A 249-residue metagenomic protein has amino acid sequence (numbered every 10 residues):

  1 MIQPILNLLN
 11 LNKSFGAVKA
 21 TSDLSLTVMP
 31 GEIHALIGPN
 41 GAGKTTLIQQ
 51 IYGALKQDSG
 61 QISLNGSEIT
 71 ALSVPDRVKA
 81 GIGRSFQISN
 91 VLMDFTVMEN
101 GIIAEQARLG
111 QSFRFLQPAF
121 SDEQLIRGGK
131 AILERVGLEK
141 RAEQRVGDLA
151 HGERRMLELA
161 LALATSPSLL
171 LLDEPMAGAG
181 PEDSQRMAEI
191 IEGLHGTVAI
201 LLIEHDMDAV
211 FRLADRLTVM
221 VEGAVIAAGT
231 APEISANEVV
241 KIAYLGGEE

Functional and structural regions predicted by a protein language model:
I2-E249: Glycine-rich phosphate-binding loops of nucleotide-dependent enzymes
